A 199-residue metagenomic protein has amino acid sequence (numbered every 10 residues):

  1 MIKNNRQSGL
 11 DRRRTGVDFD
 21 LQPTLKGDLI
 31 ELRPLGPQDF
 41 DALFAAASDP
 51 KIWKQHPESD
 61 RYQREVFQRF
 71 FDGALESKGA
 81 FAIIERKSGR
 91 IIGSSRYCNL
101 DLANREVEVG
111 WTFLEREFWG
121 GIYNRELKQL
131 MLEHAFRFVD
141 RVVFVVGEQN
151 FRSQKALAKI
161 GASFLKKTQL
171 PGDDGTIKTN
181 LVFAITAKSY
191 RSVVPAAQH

Functional and structural regions predicted by a protein language model:
M1-G121, Q129, H134, R141 (+2 more regions): GNAT-family acyltransferases
F144-Q154: Conserved beta-strand-loop-alpha-helix junction that forms the acyl-donor binding cleft
L157: Conserved active-site tyrosine of GNAT-family acetyltransferases
